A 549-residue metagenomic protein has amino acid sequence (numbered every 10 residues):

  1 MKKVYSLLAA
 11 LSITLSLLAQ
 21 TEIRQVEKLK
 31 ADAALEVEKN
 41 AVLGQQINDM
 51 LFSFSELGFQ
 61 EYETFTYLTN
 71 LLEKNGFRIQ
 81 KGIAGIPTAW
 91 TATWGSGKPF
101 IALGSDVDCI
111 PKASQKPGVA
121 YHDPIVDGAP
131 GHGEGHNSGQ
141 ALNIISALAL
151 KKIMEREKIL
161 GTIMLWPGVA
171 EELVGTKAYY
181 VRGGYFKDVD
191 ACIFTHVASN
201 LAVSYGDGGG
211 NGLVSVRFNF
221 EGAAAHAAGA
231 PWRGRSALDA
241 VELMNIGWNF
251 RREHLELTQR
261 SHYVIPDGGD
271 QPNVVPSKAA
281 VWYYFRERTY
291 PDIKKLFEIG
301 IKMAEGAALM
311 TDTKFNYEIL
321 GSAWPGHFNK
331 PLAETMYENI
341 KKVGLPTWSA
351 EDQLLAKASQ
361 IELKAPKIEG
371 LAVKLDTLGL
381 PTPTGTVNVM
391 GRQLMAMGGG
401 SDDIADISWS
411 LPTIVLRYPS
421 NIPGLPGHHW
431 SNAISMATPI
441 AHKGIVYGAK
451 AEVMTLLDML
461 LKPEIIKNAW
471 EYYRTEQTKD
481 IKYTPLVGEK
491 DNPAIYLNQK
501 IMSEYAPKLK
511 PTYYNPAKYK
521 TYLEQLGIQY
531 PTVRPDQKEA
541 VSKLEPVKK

Functional and structural regions predicted by a protein language model:
M1-E22: Bacterial Sec-dependent N-terminal signal peptides
T21-H132, A141-I145, A149-G161: Acidic/His- and Gly-rich active-site-bordering loop/insert found across diverse amide/peptide-bond hydrolases
L51, L72, A92, L103 (+10 more regions): Divalent metal-coordination and catalytic microenvironments
H122-G131, N137-S138, E155-P276, R286 (+1 more regions): Histidine/acidic-residue-rich, glycine-tolerant segments that coordinate divalent metal ions
A228, R288, I319-W324, W430-A441: Short beta-alpha connecting loops at secondary-structure transitions that line or flank enzyme active sites
P231-D267, Q271-V274, E287-E318, W324-V373: Acidic-enriched catalytic cores of C-N bond-cleaving enzymes acting on peptides and small amides
Y263-P266, E318-F328, I466-P485: Short, highly charged C-terminal tails/helix-capping segments
I361-A449, K467-K548: Zn-dependent metallopeptidase/amidohydrolase metal-coordination segment
